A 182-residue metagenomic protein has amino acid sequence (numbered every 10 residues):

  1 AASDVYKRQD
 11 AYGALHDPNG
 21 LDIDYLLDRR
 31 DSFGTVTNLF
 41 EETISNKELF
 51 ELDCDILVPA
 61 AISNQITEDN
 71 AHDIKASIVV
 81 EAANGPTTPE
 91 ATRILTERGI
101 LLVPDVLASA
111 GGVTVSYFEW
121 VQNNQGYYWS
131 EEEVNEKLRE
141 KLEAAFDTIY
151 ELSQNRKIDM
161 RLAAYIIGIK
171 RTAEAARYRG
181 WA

Functional and structural regions predicted by a protein language model:
A1-Y6: Short, small-residue-biased leader/transition segments that mark boundaries at the very start of proteins
Q9-A11, P59-A60, E81-A82, V103: Generic beta-strand/beta-sheet core signal
D10-A11, G20-L21, N70-D73, A91-I94: Composition- and surface-driven signal marking solvent-exposed, interaction-prone regions in large proteins
D10-Y25, F118: Terminal amphipathic helices with adjacent charged low-complexity linkers/tails
G13-D17, N64-T67, P86-P89, A110: Flexible loop/turn segments at secondary-structure boundaries
L26-N70: A structured beta-alpha segment of the ubiquitous adenosine-cofactor-binding alpha/beta core
D73-A182: Adenosine-phosphate binding glycine-rich loop
